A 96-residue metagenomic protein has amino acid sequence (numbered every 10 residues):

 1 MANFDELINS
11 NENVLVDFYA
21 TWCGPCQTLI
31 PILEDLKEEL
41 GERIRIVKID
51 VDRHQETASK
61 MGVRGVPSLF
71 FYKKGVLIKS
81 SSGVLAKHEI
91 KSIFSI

Functional and structural regions predicted by a protein language model:
M1-N13, Q55: A short beta-strand-turn-helix
E12, Y19-W22, G65: Short pre-active-site segment immediately N-terminal to redox-active cysteine/selenocysteine motifs in thiol-based
L15-V16, I46, L69: Hydrophobic beta-strand anchors of alpha/beta hydrolase catalytic cores
Q27-L40: Typically the conserved alpha-helix immediately C-terminal to a functionally engaged Cys/Sec in thioredoxin-like
V51-A58: Structural microenvironment flanking redox-active thiols in thiol-disulfide oxidoreductases
M61-F70, H88: Structural micro-motif
F71-I96: Non-catalytic, surface beta->alpha helical segment in thiol-disulfide oxidoreductase systems
